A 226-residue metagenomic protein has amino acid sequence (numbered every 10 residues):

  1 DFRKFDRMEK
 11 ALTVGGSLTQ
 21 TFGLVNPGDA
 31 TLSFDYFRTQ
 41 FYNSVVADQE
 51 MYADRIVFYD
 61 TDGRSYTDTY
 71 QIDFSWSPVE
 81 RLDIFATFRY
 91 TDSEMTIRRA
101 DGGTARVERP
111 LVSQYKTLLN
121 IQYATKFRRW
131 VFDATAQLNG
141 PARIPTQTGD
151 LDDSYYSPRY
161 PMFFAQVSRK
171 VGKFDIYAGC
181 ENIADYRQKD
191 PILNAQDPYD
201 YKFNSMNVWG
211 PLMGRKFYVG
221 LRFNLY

Functional and structural regions predicted by a protein language model:
D1, S44-A53, T91, M95-T104 (+2 more regions): Outer-membrane beta-barrel translocator domains and adjoining extracellular loop/strand segments of Gram-negative
D1-F5, R55-D60, T69-Q71, D101-R109 (+3 more regions): Extracellular loop and loop/strand-boundary signature of outer-membrane beta-barrel proteins
D6-D60, R64-Y66: Membrane-embedded beta-barrel scaffold of Gram-negative outer-membrane proteins
R7-E9, V25, S77-V79, V112 (+4 more regions): Surface-exposed coil/turn segments at beta-strand junctions on protein surfaces, enriched
K10-V14, R38, R64-D68, L111-T117 (+3 more regions): Residues that define the transmembrane beta-barrel architecture of outer-membrane proteins
L24-G28, Y42, E80, I84 (+4 more regions): Short coil turns and loop connectors of transmembrane beta-barrels in diderm outer membranes and organellar homologs
T31-Q40, D60-Q147, R222-N224: Gram-negative outer-membrane beta-barrel transporters
L138-P145, S168-Y226: C-terminal beta-signal and adjacent terminal beta-strands/loops of Gram-negative outer-membrane beta-barrel proteins
